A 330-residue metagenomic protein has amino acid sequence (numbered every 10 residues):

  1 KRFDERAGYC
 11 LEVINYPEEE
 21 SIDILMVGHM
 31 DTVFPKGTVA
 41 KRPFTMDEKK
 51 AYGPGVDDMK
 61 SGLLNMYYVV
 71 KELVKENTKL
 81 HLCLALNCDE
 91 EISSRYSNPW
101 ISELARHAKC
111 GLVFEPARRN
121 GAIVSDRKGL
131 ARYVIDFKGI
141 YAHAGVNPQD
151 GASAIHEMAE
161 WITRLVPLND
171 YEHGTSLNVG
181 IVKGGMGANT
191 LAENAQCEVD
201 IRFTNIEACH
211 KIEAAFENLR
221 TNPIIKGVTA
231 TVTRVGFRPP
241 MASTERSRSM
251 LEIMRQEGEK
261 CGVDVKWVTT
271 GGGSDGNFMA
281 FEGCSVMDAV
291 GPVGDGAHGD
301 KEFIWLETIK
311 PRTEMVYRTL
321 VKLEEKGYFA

Functional and structural regions predicted by a protein language model:
K1-P54, K75, G276: Acidic/His- and Gly-rich active-site-bordering loop/insert found across diverse amide/peptide-bond hydrolases
I24-M26, L112, I140: Residue-level marker for buried hydrophobic side chains located in beta-strands that build the well-ordered beta-sheet
L25, H81-A85, T231: A structural signal for isolated positions on well-ordered beta-strands in alpha/beta enzyme cores
M30-D31, K50, A85-S93, E115-R118 (+2 more regions): Acidic, glycine-rich active-site loops and adjacent beta-strand->loop/helix elements that engage anionic groups
F34, K50-L64, H143: Glycine/serine-rich anion-binding loops at beta->alpha junctions that coordinate negatively charged ligand groups
G53-D57, N87, A144-A152: Flexible, glycine/proline-enriched loop segments at strand-loop-helix junctions that form or flank small-ligand binding
M59-K128, D170, E324, Y328-A330: Acidic/histidine-rich catalytic neighborhood of metal-dependent amide-processing enzymes
P116-R119, S125, V134-A330: Metal-dependent amide/peptide-bond hydrolase catalytic core, centered on the "pita-bread" metallohydrolase fold
